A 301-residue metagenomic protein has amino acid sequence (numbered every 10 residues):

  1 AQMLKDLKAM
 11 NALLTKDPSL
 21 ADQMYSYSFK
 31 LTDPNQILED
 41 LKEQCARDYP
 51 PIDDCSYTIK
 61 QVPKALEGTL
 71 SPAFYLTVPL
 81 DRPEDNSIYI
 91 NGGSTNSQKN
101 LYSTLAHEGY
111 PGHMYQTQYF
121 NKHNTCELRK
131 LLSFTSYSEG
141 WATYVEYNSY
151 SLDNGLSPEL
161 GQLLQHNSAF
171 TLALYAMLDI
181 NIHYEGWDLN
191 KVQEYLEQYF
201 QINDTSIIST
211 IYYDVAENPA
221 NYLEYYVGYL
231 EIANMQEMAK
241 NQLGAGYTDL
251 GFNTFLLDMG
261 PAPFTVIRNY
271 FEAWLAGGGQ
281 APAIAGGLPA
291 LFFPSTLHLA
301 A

Functional and structural regions predicted by a protein language model:
A1-P294, A301: N-terminal maturation segment of proteins
